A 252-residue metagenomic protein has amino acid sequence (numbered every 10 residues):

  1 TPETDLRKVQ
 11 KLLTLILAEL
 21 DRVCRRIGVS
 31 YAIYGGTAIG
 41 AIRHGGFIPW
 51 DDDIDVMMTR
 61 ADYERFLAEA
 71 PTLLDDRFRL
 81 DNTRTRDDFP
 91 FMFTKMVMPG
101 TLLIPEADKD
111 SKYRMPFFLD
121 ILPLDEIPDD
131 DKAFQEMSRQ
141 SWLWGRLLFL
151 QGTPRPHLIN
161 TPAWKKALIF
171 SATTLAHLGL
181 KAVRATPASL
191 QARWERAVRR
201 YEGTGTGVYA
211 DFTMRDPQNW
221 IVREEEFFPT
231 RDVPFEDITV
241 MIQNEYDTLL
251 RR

Functional and structural regions predicted by a protein language model:
T1-R25, L67-D129, L148-T161, K166-R252: Conserved catalytic core of two-metal-ion nucleotidyltransferases
D21-I54, M58, Y63-E64, E225: Active-site nucleotide-donor binding segment shared across nucleotidyl transfer reactions
D130-E136: A short secondary-structure junction signal
S138-S141: Short, His- and charge-rich active-site/binding loops that engage polyanionic ligands
